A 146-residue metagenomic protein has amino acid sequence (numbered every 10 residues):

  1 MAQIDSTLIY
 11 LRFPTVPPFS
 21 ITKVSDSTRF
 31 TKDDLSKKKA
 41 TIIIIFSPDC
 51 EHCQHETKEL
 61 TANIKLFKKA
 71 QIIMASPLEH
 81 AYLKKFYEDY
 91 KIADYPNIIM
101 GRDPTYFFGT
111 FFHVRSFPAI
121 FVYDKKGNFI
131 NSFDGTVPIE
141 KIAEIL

Functional and structural regions predicted by a protein language model:
A2-D33: N-terminal "domain-start" segment that seeds a small globular fold
I4-S6, I43, G109, I120: Structured catalytic cores of enzymes that bind and process phosphorylated ligands/cofactors
P17, A40-T41, F117-A119: Short loop/turn microsegments at loop-to-beta-strand junctions
I21-T22, I45, V122: Hydrophobic beta-strand positions
T31-Q54, L60: Short active-site neighborhood of thiol/selenol oxidoreductases, capturing the structured segment around
Q54-I92, F107-T110: Structural microenvironment flanking redox-active thiols in thiol-disulfide oxidoreductases
L66, S116, V122-L146: Thiol-/selenol-based redox modules, centered on thioredoxin-like and closely related oxidoreductase domains
Y87-F121: Short, internal strand/loop/helix patches that form the active-site neighborhood or redox-interaction surface
